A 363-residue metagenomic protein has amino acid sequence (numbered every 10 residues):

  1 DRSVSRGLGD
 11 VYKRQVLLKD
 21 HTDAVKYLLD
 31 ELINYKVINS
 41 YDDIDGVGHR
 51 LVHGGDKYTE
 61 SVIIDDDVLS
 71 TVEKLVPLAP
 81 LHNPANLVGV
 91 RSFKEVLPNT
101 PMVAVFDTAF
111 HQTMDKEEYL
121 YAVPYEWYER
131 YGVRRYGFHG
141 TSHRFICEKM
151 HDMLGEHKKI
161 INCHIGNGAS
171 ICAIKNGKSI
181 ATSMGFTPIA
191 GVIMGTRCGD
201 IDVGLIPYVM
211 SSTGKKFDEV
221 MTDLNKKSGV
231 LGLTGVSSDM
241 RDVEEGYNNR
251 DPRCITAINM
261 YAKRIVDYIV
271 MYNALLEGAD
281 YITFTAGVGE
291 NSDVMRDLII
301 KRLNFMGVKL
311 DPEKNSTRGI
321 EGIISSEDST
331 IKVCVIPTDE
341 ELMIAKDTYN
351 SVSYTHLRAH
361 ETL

Functional and structural regions predicted by a protein language model:
D1-Y12, H356-L363: Single conserved hydrophobic/aromatic residue that forms the stacking wall/gate of nucleotide- or nucleobase-binding
R6-V37, K74-P77, H82, N249: N-terminal phosphate-binding loop and adjacent alpha-helix
E31-I44, M153-L154, I269-A279: Phosphate/pyrophosphate-binding loops at sites that engage ATP/ADP/AMP, CoA/4′-phosphopantetheine, polyphosphate
L32-H82, V103, A109-E118: Short beta-strand-loop/turn "lid" adjacent to the catalytic site in phosphate-handling enzymes
F110-S212: Glycine-rich phosphate-binding loop of actin/hexokinase-like ATP-binding domains
T222, G229-L233, M240-L276: Adenine-nucleotide phosphate-binding core of ATP-dependent small-molecule kinases
D280-R302: Glycine-rich phosphate-binding loops at beta-strand->alpha-helix junctions
D311, N315-S353: Glycine-rich phosphate-binding/hydrolytic loop that grips phosphoryl groups
